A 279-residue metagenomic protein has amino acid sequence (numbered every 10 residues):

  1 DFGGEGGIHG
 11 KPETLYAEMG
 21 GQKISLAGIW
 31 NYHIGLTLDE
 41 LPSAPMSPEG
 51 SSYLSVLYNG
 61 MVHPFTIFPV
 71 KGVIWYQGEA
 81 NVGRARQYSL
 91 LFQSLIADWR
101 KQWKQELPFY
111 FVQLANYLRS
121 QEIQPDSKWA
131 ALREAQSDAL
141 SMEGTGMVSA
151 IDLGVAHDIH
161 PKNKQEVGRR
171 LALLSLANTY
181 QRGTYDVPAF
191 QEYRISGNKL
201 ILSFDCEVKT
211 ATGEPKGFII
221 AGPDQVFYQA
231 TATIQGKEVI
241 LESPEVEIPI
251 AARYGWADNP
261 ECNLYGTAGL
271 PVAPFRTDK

Functional and structural regions predicted by a protein language model:
D1-F68: An acidic-aromatic loop/edge-strand motif
F2-G4, A80-R84, N116-Q121, G154-D158 (+2 more regions): Flexible loop/turn segments at secondary-structure boundaries
P48-S52, Y76-S89, A115, S120-P125: The substrate-binding groove and active-site-proximal loops of carbohydrate-active enzymes, especially glycoside
S51-P64, L90-D98, S127-S137: Alpha-helical scaffolding within the catalytic cores of extracellular/periplasmic polymer-degrading hydrolases
G60-G83: Oxyanion-hole/transition-state-stabilizing segment in secreted/luminal serine hydrolases and related acyltransferases
F68-G72, K104-Y110, S141-M147: Loop/turn elements at helix/coil->beta-strand transitions in domains of secreted/extracellular proteins
L132-K216: Catalytic cores of secreted or luminal carbohydrate-active enzymes
C206-K279: C-terminal beta-sandwich/jelly-roll accessory domains of carbohydrate-active enzymes
